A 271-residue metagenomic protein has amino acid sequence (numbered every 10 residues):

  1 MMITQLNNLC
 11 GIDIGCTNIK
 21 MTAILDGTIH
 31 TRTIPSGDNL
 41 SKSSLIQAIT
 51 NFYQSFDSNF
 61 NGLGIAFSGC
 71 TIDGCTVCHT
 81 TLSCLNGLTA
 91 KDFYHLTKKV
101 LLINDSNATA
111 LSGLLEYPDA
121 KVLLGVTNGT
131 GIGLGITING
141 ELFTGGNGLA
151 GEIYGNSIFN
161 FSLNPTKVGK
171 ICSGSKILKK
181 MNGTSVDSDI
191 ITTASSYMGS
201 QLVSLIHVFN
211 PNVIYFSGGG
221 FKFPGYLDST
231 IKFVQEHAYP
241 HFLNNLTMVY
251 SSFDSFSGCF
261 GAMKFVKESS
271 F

Functional and structural regions predicted by a protein language model:
M1-N8, Q54-S58, G183-S185, K267-F271: Short, Lys/Arg-enriched, disordered terminal segments
T4-F67: Conserved phosphate-binding loops in N-terminal lobes of ATP-dependent enzymes of the actin/Hsp70/sugar-kinase
L6, T22-D26, T33, S41-S43 (+3 more regions): Glycine/GP-enriched mid-protein hinge/lid loop-to-helix segment characteristic of carbohydrate kinases
L9, I103-L115, F221, G225-D228 (+1 more regions): Glycine-rich phosphate-binding/hydrolytic loop that grips phosphoryl groups
I12-T17, T127-G131, G219: A short acidic Gly-Thr/Ser loop motif
R32-N59, K167-I231, L246-C259: Adenine-nucleotide phosphate-binding core of ATP-dependent small-molecule kinases
G37-T50, N59-V122, G225-H241: Glycine-rich phosphate-binding loop and adjoining helix at the ATP-binding site of ATP-dependent phosphoryl-transfer
